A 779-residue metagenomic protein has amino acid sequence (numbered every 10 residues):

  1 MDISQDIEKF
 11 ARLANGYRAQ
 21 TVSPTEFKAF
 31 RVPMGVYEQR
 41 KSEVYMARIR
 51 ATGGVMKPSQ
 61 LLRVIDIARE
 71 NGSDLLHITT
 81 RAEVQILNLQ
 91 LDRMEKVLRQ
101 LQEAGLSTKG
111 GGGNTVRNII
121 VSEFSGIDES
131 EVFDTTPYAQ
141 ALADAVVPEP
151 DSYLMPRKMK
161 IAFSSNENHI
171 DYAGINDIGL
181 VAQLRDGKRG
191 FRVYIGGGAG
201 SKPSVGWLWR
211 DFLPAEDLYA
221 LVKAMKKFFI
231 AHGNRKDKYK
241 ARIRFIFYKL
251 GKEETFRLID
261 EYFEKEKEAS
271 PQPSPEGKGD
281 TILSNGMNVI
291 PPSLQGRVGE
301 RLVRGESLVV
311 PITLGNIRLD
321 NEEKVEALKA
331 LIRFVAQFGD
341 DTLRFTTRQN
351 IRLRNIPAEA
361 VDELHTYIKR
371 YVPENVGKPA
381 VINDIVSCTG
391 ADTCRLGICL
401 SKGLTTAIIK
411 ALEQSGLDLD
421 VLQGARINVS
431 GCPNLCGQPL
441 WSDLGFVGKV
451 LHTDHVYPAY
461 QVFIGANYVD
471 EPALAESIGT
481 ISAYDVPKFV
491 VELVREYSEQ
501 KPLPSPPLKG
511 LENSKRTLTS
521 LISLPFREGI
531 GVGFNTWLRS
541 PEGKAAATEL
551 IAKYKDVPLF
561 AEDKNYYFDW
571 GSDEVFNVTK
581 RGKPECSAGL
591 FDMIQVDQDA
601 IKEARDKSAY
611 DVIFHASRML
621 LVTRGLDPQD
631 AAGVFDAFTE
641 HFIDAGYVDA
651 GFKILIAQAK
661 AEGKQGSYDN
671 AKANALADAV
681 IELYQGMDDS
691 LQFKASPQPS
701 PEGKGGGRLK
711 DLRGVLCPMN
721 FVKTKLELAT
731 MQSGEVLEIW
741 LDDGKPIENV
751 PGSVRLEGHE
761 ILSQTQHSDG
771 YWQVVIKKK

Functional and structural regions predicted by a protein language model:
M1-A269, D280-K501, T517, P525-A600: Peripheral terminal and linker regions in Fe-S/redox and tRNA-modifying enzymes
E103, E757-H767: A glycine-rich helix N-cap at a beta->alpha junction
E276-K278, Q295-R297, G510-L511, R527-G529 (+1 more regions): Glycine-biased, low-complexity coil/linker segments
G589-E603, F614-F693: Long, charged low-complexity segments
G707-M731: An N-terminal amphipathic alpha-helical segment
F721-K725, D743-H759: Amphipathic alpha-helical interaction surfaces in cytosolic regulatory modules
Q773-K779: Core SAM-dependent methyltransferase catalytic element
